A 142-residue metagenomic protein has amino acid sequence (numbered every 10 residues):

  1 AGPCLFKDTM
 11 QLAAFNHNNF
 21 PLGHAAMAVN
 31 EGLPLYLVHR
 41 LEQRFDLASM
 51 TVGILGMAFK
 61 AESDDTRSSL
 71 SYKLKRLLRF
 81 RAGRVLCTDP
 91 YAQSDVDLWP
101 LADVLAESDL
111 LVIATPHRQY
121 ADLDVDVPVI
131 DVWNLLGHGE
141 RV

Functional and structural regions predicted by a protein language model:
A1-V142: Structural/interface elements that position substrates and couple domains in central-metabolism enzymes
